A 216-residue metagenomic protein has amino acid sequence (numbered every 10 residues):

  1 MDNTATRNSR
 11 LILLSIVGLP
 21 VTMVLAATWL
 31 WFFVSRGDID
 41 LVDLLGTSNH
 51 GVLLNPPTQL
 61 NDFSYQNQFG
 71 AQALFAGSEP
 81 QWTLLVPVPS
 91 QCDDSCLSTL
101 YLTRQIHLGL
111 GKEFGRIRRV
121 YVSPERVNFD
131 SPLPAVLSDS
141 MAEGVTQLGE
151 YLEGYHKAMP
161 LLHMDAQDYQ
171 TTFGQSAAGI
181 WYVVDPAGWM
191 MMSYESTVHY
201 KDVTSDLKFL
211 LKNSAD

Functional and structural regions predicted by a protein language model:
D2-L11: Short, Lys/Arg-rich N-terminal segment immediately upstream of the first membrane anchor
R10-W31: Hydrophobic membrane-insertion alpha-helices, especially the h-region of bacterial N-terminal signal peptides
T22-L25, S35-A76, S98: N-terminal "domain-start" segment that seeds a small globular fold
F32, R36, L100-Y121: Conserved helix-turn-beta segment immediately C-terminal to the redox Cys motif in thioredoxin-like folds
A73-H107: Short active-site neighborhood of thiol/selenol oxidoreductases, capturing the structured segment around
S90-S95, R126-F129, M190: Short acidic, S/G/P-rich loop/turn micro-motifs used as interaction or catalytic elements
V120, S131-A178: Short, internal strand/loop/helix patches that form the active-site neighborhood or redox-interaction surface
Q167-Q170, A177-D216: Thiol-/selenol-based redox modules, centered on thioredoxin-like and closely related oxidoreductase domains
